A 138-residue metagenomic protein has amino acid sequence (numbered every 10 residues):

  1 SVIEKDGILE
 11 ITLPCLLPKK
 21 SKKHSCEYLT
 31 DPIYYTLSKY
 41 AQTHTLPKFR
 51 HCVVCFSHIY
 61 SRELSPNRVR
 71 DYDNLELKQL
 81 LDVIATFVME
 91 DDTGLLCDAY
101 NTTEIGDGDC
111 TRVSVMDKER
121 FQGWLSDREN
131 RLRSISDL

Functional and structural regions predicted by a protein language model:
S1-L138: Catalytic phosphate/metal-binding cores of nucleic-acid and nucleotide-processing enzymes, i.e., regions that mediate
